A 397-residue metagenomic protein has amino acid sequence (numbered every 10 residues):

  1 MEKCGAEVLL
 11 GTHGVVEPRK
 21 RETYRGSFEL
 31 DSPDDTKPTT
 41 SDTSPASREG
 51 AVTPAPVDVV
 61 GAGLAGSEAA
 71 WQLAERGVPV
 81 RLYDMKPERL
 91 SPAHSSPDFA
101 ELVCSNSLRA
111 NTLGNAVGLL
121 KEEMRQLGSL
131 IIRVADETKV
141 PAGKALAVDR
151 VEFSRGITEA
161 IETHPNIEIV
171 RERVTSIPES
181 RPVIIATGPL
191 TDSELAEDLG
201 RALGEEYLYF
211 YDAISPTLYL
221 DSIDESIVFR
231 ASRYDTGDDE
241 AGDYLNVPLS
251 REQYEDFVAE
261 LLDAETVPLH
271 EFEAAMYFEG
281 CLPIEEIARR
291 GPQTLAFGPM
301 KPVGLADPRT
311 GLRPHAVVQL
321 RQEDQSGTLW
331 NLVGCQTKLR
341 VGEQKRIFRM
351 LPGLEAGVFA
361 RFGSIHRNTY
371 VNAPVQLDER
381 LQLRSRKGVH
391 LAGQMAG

Functional and structural regions predicted by a protein language model:
M1, E7, T12-E22, S44-P45: Intrinsic, low-complexity polybasic segments
C4, F28-D42, S47-V57, A145 (+2 more regions): Extreme N-terminal leader/targeting segments of oxidoreductases
V57-R81: N-terminal Rossmann-like FAD-binding beta1-loop-alpha1 element of flavoenzymes
Q72-R133: N-terminal FAD cofactor-binding segment of flavoenzymes
R81, E168-V170, Y211, A360 (+1 more regions): General small-molecule cofactor/ligand-binding pocket signal
S95, N111-T158, E162-T163, I177: A conserved beta-strand/loop capping segment in the N-terminal third of enzymes that catalyze redox or closely related
T163-R321, W330-V341, K345-R346: Predominantly flavin-linked oxidoreductase catalytic cores and closely associated redox partners
L332-A396: A glycine-rich dinucleotide-binding beta-alpha-beta segment and adjacent secondary-structure elements that constitute
